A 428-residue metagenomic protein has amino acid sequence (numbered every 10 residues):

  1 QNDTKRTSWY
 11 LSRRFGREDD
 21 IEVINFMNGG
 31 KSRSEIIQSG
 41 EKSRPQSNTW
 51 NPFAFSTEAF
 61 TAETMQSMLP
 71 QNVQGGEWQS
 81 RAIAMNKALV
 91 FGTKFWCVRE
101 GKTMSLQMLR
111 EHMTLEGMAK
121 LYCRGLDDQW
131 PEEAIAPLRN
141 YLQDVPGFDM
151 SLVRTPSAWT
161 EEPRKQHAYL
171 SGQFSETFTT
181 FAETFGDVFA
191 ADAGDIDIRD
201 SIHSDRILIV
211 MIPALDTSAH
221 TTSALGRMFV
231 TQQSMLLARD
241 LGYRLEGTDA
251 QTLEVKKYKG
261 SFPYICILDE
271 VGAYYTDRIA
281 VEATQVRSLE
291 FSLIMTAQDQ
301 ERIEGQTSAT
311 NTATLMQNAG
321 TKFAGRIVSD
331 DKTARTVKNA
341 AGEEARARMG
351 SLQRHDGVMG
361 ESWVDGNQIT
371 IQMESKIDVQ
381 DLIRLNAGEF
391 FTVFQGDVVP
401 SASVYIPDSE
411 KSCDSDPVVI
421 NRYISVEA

Functional and structural regions predicted by a protein language model:
Q1, I21-N25, S292-A297, K322-R326 (+1 more regions): Short hydrophobic alpha-helical runs that function as membrane-insertion/retention elements
Q1-F291, Q380-N386, F390-P400, K411 (+1 more regions): P-loop NTPase motor domains
T7-L11, I303, V337: Hydrophobic packing residues within well-ordered alpha-helices of enzyme cores
V73-R81, D197-I198, V281-T284, E304-A428: P-loop NTPase motor core of the ASCE superfamily
Q298-R302: Conserved H-loop
